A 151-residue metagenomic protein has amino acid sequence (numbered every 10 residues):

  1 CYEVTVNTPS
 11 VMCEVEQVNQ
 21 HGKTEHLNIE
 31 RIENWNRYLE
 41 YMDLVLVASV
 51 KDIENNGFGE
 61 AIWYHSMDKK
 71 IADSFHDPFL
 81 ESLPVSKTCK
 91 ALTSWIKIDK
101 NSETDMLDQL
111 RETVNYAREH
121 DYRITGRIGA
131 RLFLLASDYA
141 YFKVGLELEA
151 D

Functional and structural regions predicted by a protein language model:
C1-D151: A solvent-exposed interaction/effector surface
